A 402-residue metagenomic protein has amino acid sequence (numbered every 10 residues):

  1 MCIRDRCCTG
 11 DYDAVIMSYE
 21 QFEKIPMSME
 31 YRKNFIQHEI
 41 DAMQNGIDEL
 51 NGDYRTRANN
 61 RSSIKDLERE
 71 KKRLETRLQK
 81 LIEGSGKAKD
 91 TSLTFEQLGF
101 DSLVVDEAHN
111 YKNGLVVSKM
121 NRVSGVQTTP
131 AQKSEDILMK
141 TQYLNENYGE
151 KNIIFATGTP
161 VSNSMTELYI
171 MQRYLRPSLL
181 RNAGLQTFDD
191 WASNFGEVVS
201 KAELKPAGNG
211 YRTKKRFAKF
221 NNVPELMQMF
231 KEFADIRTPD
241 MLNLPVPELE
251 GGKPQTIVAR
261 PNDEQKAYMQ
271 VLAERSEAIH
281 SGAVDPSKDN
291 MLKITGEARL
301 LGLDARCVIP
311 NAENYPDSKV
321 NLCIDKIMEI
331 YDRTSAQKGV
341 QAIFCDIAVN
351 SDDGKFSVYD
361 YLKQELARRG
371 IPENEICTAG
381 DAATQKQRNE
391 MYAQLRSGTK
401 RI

Functional and structural regions predicted by a protein language model:
R4-G46, G52-Y54, N59-S102, K133-T166 (+2 more regions): Inter-lobe coupling linker of SF2 helicases/translocases
P26-M27, N110-V123, P130-K133, M165: Conserved ATPase-coupling elements of RecA-like P-loop NTPase cores
Y31-F35, K119-G125, I170-Y174, Y359-L366: Glycine-rich, phosphate-binding/catalytic loops in enzymes
D106-E107: Walker B catalytic acidic pair
K112, L175-R176, Y331, R396: Protein kinase-like catalytic domain
L244-I402: Conserved Helicase C-terminal RecA-like lobe
